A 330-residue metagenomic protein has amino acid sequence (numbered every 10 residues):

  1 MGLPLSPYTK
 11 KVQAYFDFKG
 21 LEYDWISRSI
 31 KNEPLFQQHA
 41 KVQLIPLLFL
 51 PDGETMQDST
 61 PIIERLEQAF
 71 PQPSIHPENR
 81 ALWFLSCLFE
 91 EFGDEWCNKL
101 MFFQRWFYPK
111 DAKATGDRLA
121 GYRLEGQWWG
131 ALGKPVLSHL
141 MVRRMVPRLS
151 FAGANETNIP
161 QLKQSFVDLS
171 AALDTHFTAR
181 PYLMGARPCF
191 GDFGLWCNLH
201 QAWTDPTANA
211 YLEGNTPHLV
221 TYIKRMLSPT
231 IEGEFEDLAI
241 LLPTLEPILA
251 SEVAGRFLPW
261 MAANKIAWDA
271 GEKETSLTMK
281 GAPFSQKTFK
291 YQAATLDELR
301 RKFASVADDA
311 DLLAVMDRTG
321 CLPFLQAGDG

Functional and structural regions predicted by a protein language model:
M1-G133, L183, W203, P259-G330: GST-like domain detector, emphasizing the conserved glutathione-binding G-site in the N-terminal thioredoxin-like
Y8, V12, L162-L169, L173-H176 (+3 more regions): Alpha-helical packing segments of well-folded alpha/beta enzyme cores
E67-S74, A152-T157, A179-M184, P206-Y211: Inter-helical turn/loop segments and adjacent helix faces that build the functional surface of alpha-helical bundle
D117-A154, N158-I159: Acidic, aromatic-lined catalytic clefts of primarily extracellular/periplasmic carbohydrate-active enzymes that remodel
L149-L183: Short N-terminal edge-element motif at the start of the domain
H176, N198-E232: Short His-centered aromatic/hydrophobic patch
L183-W203: GST superfamily/GST-like fold recognition
S228, D237-L258: Small-residue-rich helix-loop
